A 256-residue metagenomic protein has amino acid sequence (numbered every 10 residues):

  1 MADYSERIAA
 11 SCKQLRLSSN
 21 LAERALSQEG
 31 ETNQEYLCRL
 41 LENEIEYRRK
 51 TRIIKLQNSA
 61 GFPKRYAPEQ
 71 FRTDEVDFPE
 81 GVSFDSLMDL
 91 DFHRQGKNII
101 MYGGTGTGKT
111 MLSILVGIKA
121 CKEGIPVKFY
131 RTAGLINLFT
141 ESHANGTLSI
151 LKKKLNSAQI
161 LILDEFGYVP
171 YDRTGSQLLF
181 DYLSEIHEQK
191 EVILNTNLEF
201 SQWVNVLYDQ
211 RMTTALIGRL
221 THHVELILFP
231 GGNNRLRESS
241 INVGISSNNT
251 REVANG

Functional and structural regions predicted by a protein language model:
A9-P63: Interdomain "pre-motor" coupling segment immediately N-terminal to P-loop NTPase/helicase cores
N20, R24, P126, Y130 (+3 more regions): Replace "adjacent to P-loop NTPase cores in ATP/GTP-dependent enzymes" with "adjacent to NTP-binding cores
Y66-L90: N-terminal pre-Walker A segment at the start of P-loop NTPase domains
F71, S113, R131: Conserved hydrophobic/aromatic pocket- or pore-lining residues that grip, position, or stack substrates in active sites
G96-L112: Walker A/P-loop nucleotide-binding motif
N98-I100, I160, E191-I193: Residue-level preference for the first positions of well-ordered beta-strands
S113-K119: A conserved segment at the C-terminal end of the G1
